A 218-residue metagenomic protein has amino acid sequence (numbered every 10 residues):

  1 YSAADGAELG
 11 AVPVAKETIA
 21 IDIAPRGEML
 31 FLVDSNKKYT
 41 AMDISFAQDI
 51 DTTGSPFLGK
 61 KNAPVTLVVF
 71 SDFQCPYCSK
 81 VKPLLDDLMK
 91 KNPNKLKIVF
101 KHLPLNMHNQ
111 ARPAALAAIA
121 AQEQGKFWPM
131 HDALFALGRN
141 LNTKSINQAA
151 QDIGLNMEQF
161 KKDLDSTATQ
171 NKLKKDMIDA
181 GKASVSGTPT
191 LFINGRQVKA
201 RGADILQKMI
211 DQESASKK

Functional and structural regions predicted by a protein language model:
Y1, F31, T66-V69, K97-K101 (+1 more regions): Soluble periplasmic/extracytoplasmic beta-strand elements of cell-envelope proteins
Y1-S55: Predominantly soluble domains enriched in secretory-pathway, periplasmic, or organellar proteins
D5-L9, V14, I19-D22, G27-M29 (+1 more regions): C-terminal cap of thioredoxin/glutaredoxin-like
G6, S35, D72, L103-P104 (+1 more regions): Solvent-exposed coil/turn segments that connect beta secondary-structure elements in extracytoplasmic/periplasmic
T53, L85, K175-I178: Alpha-helical scaffolding within the catalytic cores of extracellular/periplasmic polymer-degrading hydrolases
L58-T66: Proline/glycine-enriched tight loop/beta-turn segments at coil->beta junctions that connect or precede beta-strands
V68-Q151, N156, G181-S186, D211-S216: Structural alpha/beta surface segment adjacent to cysteine/selenocysteine redox centers across thiol/disulfide enzymes
